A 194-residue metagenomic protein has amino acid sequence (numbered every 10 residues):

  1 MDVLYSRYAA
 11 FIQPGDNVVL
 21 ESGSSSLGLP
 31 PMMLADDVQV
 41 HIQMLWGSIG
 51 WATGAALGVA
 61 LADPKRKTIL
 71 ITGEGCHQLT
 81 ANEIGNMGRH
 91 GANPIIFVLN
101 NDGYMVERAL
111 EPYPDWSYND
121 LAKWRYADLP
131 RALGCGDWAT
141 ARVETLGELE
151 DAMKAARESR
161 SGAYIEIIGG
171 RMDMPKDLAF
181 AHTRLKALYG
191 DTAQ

Functional and structural regions predicted by a protein language model:
M1-A60, K65: Active-site diphosphate/adenylate-binding microenvironment
Q13-D16, D36-Q39, D63-T68, H90-I95 (+2 more regions): Short coil/turn connectors at secondary-structure junctions
S26-L27, G47-G50, H77-Q78, D102-V106 (+1 more regions): Short gly/pro/ser/thr-enriched loop/turn and capping motifs at secondary-structure boundaries
L29-L34, A81-E83, V106-E111, P175-F180: Short acidic, glycine/serine/threonine-rich loops at helix termini
A62-W124: Conserved thiamine diphosphate
L110-A152: Conserved thiamine diphosphate
A155-Q194: Glycine/aspartate-rich loop-and-adjacent alpha/beta segment that forms the canonical ThDP
